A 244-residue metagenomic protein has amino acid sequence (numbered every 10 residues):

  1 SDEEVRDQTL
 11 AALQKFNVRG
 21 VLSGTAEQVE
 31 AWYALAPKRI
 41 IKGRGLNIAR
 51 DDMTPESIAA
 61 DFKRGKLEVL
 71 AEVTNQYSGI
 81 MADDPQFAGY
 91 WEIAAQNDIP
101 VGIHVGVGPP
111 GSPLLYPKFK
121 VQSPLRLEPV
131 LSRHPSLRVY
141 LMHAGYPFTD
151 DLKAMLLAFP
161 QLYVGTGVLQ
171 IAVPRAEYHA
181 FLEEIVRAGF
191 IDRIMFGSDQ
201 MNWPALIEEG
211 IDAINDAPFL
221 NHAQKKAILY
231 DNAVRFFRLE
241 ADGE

Functional and structural regions predicted by a protein language model:
S1-G89, I93, N97, N215: Mid-domain alpha/beta scaffold segments of enzyme catalytic cores
S1-R19, F190-R193, P204-E244: Mid-to-C-terminal alpha-helical segments outside catalytic/metal-binding sites
E3-E4, D52, P85, V121 (+3 more regions): Soluble non-cytosolic domains of exported or imported proteins
L10, Q14, A59, A88-W91 (+8 more regions): Non-transmembrane alpha-helical segments in soluble domains of secreted/periplasmic/extracellular proteins
G24-E27, N47, T74-Q76, G106-G108 (+3 more regions): Catalytic metal-binding/acid-base residues of hydrolase active sites
V29, S78, P109-G111, P147-F148 (+1 more regions): Short secondary-structure capping/turn micro-motifs that flank functional sites
A34, K38-K42, E68-V69, D83-M195: Catalytic pocket-lining loop regions of alpha/beta-barrel enzymes, especially the amidohydrolase/enolase/GH5 lineages
P55-D61, H179, E240-E244: Short, surface-exposed amphipathic charged segments that create phosphate/polyanion-binding patches used for binding
